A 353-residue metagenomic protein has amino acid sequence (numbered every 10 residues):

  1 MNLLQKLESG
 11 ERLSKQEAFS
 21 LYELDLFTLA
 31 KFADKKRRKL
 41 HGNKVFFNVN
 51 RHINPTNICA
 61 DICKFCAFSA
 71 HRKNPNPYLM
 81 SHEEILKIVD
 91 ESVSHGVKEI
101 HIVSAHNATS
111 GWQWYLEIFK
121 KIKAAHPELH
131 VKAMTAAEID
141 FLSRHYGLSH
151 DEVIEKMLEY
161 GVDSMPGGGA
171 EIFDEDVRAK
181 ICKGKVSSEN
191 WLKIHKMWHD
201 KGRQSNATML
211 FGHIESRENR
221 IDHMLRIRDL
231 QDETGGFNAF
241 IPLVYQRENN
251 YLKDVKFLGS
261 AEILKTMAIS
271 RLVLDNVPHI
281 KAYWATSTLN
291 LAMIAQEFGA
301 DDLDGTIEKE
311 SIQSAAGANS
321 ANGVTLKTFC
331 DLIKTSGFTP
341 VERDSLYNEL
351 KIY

Functional and structural regions predicted by a protein language model:
M1-F27, K87, V93, Q231-Y353: Auxiliary Fe-S-binding modules of radical SAM enzymes
A30-R72, P77-V103, M165: N-terminal pre-triad scaffold of radical SAM enzymes
F47-N76, H130-D140, P166-A179, N206-M209 (+2 more regions): N-terminal small/glycine-rich loop or linker at the start of catalytic domains across soluble metabolic enzymes
V49-I53, K73-N76, V103-Q113, E175 (+2 more regions): Glycine-rich, proline-tolerant flexible connector loops at the mouths of alpha/beta enzymes
H82-V89, Y146-K156, T288-A292: Short, acidic/polar
V89, L116-K120, I154-E155, L192-H195 (+5 more regions): Generic structural signal for well-ordered alpha-helices, preferentially at hydrophobic/aromatic core positions
V97-H195, D200-A207, H213, H279: Conserved SAM/AdoMet-binding glycine-rich loop
S104, H126, E159-A170, E189-Y251 (+2 more regions): Conserved C-terminal portion of the radical SAM core fold that forms the substrate/S-adenosylmethionine-binding
